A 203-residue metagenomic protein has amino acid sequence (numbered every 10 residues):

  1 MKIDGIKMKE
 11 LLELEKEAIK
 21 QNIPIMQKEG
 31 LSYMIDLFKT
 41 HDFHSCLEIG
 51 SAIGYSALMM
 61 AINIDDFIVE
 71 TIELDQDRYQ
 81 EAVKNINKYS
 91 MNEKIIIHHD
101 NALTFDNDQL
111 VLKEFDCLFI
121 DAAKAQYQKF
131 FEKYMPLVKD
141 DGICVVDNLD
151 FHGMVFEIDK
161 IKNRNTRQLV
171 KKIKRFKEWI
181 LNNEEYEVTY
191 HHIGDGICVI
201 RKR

Functional and structural regions predicted by a protein language model:
M1-V145, L149-R203: A short alpha-helical cap/connector motif
